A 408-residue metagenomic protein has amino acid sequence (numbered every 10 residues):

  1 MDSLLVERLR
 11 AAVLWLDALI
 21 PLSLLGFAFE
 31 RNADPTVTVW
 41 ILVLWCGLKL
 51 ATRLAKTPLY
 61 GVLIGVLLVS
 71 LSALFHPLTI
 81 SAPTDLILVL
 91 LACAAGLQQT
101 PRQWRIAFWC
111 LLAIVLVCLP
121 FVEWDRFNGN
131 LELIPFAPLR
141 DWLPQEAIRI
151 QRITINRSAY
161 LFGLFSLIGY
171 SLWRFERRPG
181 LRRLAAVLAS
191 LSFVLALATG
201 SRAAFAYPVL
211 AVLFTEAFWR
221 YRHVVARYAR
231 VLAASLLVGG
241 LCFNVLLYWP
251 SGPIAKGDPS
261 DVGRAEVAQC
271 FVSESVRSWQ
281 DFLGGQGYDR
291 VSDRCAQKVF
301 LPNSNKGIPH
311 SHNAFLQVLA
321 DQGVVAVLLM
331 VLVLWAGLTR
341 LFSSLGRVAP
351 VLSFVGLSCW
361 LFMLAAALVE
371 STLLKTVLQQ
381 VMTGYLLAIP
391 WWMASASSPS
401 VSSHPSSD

Functional and structural regions predicted by a protein language model:
M1-F75, L88-R105, W109, F175-L181 (+3 more regions): Transmembrane signal-anchor hairpin modules in multi-pass inner-membrane enzymes, especially those that act on
P21-L24, F136-R152, N303-L316: Juxtamembrane membrane-water interface segments that cap and precede transmembrane helices
V43-L44, V355-D408: Transmembrane alpha-helices of multi-pass inner-membrane enzymes
L90-A94, P208-V231, S344: Perimembrane helix-loop-helix junctions
R105-A137, I153-W219: Alpha-helical transmembrane segments of multi-pass inner-membrane proteins
E123-W124, E216-S260, V272-Q280, Y288: A membrane-periplasm/extracellular boundary helix in multi-pass inner-membrane enzymes that assemble envelope glycans
D258-Q269, F282-Q322: Long extracytoplasmic/lumenal interhelical loops at the membrane interface of multi-pass membrane proteins
Q322-L364: Hydrophobic transmembrane alpha-helices and their immediate junctions
